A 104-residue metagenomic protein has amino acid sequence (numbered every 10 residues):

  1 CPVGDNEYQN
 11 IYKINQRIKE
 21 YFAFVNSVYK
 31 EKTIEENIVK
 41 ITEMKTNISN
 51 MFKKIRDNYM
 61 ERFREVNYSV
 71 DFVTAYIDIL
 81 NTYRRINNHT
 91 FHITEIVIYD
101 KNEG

Functional and structural regions predicted by a protein language model:
C1-G104: Cytosolic, long alpha-helical scaffolding segments
